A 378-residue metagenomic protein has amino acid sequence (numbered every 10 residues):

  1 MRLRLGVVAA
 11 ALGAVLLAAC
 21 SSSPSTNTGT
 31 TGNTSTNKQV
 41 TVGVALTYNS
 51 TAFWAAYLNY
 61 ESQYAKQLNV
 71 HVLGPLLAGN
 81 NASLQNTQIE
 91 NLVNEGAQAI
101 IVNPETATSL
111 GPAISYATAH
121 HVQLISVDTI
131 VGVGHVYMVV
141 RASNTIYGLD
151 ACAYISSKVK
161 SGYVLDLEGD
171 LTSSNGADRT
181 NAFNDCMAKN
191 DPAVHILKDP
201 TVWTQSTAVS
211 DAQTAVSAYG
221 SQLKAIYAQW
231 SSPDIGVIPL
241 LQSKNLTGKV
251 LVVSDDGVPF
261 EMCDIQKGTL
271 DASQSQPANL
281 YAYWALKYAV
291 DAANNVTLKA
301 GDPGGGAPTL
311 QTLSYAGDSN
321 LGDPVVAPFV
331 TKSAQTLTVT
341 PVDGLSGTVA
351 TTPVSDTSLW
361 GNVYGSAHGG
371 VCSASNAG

Functional and structural regions predicted by a protein language model:
M1-A9: Bacterial N-terminal signal peptides that target proteins for export
V15-A19: C-terminal motif of bacterial Sec signal peptides marking the signal peptidase cleavage site
C20-T30: Bacterial lipoprotein signal-peptidase II cleavage site
K38, C186, N190, W284 (+1 more regions): Hinge/cleft segment of the Venus flytrap/periplasmic-binding protein
A45-N59, G74-L84, E105-T106, T129 (+6 more regions): Hinge/beta->alpha junction and helix N-cap segments in small-molecule ligand-binding domains
S83-A97, A208-Q222: Short, well-structured alpha-helical segments in soluble
T108-I146, Y154, Y163, V258-Q266 (+1 more regions): Flexible loop/hinge segments that line or gate small-molecule binding clefts
I125-G132, Y227-L270: Venus flytrap/periplasmic-binding-protein-like
